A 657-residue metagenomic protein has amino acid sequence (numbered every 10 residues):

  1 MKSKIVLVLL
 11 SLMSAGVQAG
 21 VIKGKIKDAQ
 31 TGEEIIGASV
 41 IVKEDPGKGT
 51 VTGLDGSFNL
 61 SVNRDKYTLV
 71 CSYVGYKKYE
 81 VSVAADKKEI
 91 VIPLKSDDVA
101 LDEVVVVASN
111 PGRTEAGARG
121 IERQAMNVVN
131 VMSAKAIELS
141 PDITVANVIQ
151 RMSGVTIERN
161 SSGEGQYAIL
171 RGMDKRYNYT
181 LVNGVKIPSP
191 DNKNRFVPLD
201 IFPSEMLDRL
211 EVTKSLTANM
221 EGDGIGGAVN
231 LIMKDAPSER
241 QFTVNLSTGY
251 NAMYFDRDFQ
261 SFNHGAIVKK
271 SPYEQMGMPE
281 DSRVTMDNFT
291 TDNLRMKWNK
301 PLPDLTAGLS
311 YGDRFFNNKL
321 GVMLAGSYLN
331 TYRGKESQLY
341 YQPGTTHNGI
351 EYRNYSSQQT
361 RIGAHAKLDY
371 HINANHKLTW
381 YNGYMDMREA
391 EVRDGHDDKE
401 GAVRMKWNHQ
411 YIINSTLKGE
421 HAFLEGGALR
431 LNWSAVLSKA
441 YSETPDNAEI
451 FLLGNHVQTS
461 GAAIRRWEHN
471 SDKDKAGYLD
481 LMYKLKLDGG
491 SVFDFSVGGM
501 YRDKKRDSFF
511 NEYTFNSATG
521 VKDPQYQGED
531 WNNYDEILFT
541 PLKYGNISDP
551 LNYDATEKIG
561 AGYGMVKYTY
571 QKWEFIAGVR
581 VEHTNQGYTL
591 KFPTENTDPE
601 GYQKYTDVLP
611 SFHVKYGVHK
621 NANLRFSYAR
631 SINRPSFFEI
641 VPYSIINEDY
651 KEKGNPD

Functional and structural regions predicted by a protein language model:
K27-T31, A38-K43, S72-Y76, E89-E138 (+2 more regions): Short, acidic, small-residue-rich periplasmic hinge/interaction motif at the N-terminus of Gram-negative outer-membrane
P46-S57, V83: Short, acidic Ser/Thr/Gly-rich low-complexity loop/linker segments typical of extracellular and cell-surface proteins
N59, A146-K186, G227-A228: Extracytoplasmic beta-strand/coil segments of soluble accessory domains associated with Gram-negative outer-membrane
N59-S61, I157, V185-K214, F259-S261: Short acidic/polar hinge/loop motifs at secondary-structure boundaries that mediate gating or recognition
I92, I201-N245: A beta-strand signature from Gram-negative outer-membrane beta-barrel systems, especially the internal plug domain
K186, R388, Y441-N447, K505-D507 (+5 more regions): Surface-exposed extracellular loop regions of Gram-negative outer-membrane beta-barrel proteins, predominantly
T291-R393, I413-S415, F612: Transmembrane beta-barrel wall of Gram-negative outer-membrane proteins
E400-H421, I547-G560, Q603, I632-D657: Outer-membrane beta-barrel signature, preferentially recognizing the C-terminal barrel domain of Gram-negative
